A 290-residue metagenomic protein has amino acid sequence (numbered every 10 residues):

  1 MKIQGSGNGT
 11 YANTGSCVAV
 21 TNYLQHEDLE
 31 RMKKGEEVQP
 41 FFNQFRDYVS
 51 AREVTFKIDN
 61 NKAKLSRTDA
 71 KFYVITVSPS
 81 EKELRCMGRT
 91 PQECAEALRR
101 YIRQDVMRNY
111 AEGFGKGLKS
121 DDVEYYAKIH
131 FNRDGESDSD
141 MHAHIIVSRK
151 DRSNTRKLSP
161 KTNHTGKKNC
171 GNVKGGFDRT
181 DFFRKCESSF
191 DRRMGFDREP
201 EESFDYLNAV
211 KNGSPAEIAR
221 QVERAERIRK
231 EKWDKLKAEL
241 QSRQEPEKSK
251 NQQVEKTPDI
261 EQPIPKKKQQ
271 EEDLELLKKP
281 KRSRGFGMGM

Functional and structural regions predicted by a protein language model:
M1-M290: N-terminal nicking endonuclease/strand-transfer module with a His-rich metal-binding environment and a catalytic Tyr
